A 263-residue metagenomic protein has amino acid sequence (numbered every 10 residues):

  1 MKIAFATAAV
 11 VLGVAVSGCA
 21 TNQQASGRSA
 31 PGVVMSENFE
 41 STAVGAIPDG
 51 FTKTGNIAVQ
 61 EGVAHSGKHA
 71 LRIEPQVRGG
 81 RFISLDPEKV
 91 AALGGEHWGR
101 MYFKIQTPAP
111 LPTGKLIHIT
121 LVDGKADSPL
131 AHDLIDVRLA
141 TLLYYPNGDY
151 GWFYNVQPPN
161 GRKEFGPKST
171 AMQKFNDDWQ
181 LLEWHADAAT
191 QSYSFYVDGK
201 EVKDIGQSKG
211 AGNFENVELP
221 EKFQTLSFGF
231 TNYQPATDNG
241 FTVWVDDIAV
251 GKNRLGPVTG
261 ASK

Functional and structural regions predicted by a protein language model:
A15-G18: C-terminal motif of bacterial Sec signal peptides marking the signal peptidase cleavage site
Q24-T52, D246, T259-K263: Extracellular carbohydrate-recognition regions
A43-G79: Extracellular glycan-recognition surfaces and repeat-rich motifs
V44, I73-Q157, A249-V258: Secretory/extracellular carbohydrate-interaction modules and structurally similar beta-sandwich "look-alikes"
P87-G99, T170-D178, W244: Extracellular/lumenal carbohydrate-interaction signature centered on repeated Trp-anchored short motifs
N155-L181: Short, aromatic/His-centered strand-loop micro-motif at the edge of beta-sheets
D178-S194: Localized edge beta-strand/strand-to-loop motifs within extracellular or lumenal beta-rich domains
G206-W244: Flexible glycan-contacting loops in extracellular carbohydrate-active proteins
